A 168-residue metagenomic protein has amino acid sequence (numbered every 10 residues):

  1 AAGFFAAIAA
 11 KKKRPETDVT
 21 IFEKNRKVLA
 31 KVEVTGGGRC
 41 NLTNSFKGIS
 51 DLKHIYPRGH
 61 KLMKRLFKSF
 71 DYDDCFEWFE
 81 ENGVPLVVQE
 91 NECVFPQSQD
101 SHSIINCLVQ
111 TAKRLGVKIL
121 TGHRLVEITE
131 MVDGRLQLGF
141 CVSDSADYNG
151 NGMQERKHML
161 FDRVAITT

Functional and structural regions predicted by a protein language model:
A1-A2, K27, A165: Residue-level detector of alpha-helix initiation sites
A1-I21: N-terminal Rossmann-like FAD-binding beta1-loop-alpha1 element of flavoenzymes
A2, T35-G37, T168: Short glycine-rich loop/turn motifs that provide flexible caps or phosphate-binding loops at active sites
F5, A9, V32, V164: Hydrophobic/aromatic ligand-binding patch that stacks against planar heteroaromatic rings of cofactors or nucleotides
K13-R14, K24-R26, V32-T35, N151 (+1 more regions): Solvent-exposed alpha-helices and their adjacent loops that cap or buttress functional pockets in soluble metabolic
T17-V19, L86, V164: Hydrophobic anchor at the start of a short beta-strand that flanks the dinucleotide cofactor-binding loop
K24-K118, H123: Conserved N-terminal/central alpha/beta ligand/cofactor-binding core
H102-S103, C107-T168: Predominantly flavin-linked oxidoreductase catalytic cores and closely associated redox partners
